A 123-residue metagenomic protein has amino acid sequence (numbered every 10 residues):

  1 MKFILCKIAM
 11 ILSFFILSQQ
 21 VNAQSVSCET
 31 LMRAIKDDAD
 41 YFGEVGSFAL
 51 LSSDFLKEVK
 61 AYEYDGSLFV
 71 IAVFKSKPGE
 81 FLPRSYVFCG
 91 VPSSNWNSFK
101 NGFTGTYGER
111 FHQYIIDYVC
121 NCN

Functional and structural regions predicted by a protein language model:
M1-K7: Positively charged n-region of N-terminal signal peptides that target proteins for export
K2, Q24, S85, I116-Y118: Secretory pathway export signals and precursors
K7, E29, G90, N121-N123: Secreted/luminal cysteine- and crosslink-motif detector
K7-S18: Bacterial N-terminal signal peptides
N22-D65: N-terminal secretory signal peptides
S27, W96-N123: C-terminal partner/receptor-binding element of secreted or periplasmic proteins
S52-K77, L82-Y86: Short N-proximal segments of mature Sec-exported proteins
E80-T104: Flexible, solvent-exposed short loops/turns enriched in glycine
